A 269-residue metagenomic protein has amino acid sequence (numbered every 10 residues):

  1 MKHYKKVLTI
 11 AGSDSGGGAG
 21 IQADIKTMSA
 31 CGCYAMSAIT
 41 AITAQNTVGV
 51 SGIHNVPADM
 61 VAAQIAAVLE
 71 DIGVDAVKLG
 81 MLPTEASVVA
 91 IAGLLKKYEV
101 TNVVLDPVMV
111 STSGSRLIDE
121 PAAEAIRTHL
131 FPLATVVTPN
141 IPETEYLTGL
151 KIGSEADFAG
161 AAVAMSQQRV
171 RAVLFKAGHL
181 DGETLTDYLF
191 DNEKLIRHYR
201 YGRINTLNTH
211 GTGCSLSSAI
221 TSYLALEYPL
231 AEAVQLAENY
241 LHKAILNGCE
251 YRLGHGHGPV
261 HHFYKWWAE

Functional and structural regions predicted by a protein language model:
K2-T9, S29-T112, F263: Conserved N-terminal subdomain of the carbohydrate kinase-like
Y4, N55, E232-E269: Charged C-terminal helix
I10-G16, I196-H210: Short pre-catalytic strand/loop immediately N-terminal to key active-site residues, enriched for Gly-Thr
G17-C33: N-terminal basic/disordered segments at the start of proteins
Q22, E145-Y146, T206-L230: Short, small-residue alpha-helix embedded
C31-M36, L195, Y223-A237: Phosphate-handling active-site elements
E120-I196: Conserved phosphate/ATP/ADP-binding segment of small-molecule kinases
